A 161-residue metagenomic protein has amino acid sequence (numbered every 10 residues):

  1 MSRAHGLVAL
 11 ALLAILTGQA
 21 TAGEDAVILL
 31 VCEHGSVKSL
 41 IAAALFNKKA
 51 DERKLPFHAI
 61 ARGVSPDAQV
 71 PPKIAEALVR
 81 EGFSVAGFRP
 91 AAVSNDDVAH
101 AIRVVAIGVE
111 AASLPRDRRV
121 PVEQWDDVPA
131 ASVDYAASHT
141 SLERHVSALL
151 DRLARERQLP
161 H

Functional and structural regions predicted by a protein language model:
M1-H5: Positively charged n-region of N-terminal signal peptides that target proteins for export
L7-L16: Bacterial N-terminal signal peptides
G18-A22: Sec/Tat signal peptide C-region and signal peptidase I cleavage site
G23-V93: Conserved active-site segments centered on acidic
S36, V109-A112: Short glycine-rich anion-binding loops that position phosphate/pyrophosphate groups of nucleotides and phosphorylated
V98-A99: A short, aliphatic-rich alpha-helical micro-motif
I102-V104: Conserved acidic residues
A112-H161: Phosphate-binding/catalytic loops
